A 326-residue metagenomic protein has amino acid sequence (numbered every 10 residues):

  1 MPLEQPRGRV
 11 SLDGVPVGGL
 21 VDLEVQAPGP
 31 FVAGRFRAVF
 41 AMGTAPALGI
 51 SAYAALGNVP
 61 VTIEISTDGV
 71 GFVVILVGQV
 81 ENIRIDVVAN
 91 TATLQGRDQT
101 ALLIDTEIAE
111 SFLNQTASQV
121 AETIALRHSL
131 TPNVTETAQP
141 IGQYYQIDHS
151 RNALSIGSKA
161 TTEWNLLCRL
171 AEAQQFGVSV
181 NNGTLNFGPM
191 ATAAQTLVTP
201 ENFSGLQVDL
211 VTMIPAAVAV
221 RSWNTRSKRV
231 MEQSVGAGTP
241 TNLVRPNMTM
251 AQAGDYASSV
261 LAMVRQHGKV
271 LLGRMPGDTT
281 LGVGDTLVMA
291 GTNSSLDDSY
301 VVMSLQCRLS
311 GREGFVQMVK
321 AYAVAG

Functional and structural regions predicted by a protein language model:
M1-L102: Assembly/oligomerization scaffold segments
M1-L12, C168, E172, G177-Q266 (+3 more regions): Acidic, small/polar-enriched beta strand-loop surface segments
R9, G18-E24, V80, S150-L154 (+2 more regions): A broad structural signal for short, well-ordered beta-strand segments within beta-sheet-rich domains
D22, V74-Q79, T93, A109 (+3 more regions): Well-ordered beta-strand positions in beta-sheet-rich domains
P28, A41-G43, S66-D68, Q79-I85 (+9 more regions): Solvent-exposed coil/turn segments that connect beta secondary-structure elements in extracytoplasmic/periplasmic
L48-P60, I104-L113, N202-F203, D285-A290: Extended Gly/Ser/Thr-rich low-complexity repeat segments, especially those forming or decorating extracellular
V73, A160-E163, M213, T280 (+1 more regions): Active-site-proximal structural scaffolding
N90-S204: Charged- and aromatic-enriched interaction segments used to assemble and dock large macromolecular complexes
